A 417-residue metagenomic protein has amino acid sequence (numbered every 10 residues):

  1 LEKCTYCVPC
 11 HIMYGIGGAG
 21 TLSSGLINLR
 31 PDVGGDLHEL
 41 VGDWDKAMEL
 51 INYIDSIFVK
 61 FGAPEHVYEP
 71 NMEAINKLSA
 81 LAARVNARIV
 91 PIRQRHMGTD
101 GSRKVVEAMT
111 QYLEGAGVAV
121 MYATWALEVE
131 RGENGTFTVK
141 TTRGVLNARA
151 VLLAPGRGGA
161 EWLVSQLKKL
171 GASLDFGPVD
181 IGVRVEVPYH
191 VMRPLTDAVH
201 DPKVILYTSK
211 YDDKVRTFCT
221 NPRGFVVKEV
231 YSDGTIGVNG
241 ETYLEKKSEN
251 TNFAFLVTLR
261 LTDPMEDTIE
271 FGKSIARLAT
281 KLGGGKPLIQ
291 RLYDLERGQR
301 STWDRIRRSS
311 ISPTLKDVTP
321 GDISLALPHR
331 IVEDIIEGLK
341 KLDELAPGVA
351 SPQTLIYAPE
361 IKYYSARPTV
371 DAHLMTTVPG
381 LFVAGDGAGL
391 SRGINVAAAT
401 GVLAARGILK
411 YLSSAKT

Functional and structural regions predicted by a protein language model:
L1-G42, Y68-T417: Residues forming the flavin
K46, I51-F61: Conserved catalytic/binding loops enriched for acidic/polar residues
